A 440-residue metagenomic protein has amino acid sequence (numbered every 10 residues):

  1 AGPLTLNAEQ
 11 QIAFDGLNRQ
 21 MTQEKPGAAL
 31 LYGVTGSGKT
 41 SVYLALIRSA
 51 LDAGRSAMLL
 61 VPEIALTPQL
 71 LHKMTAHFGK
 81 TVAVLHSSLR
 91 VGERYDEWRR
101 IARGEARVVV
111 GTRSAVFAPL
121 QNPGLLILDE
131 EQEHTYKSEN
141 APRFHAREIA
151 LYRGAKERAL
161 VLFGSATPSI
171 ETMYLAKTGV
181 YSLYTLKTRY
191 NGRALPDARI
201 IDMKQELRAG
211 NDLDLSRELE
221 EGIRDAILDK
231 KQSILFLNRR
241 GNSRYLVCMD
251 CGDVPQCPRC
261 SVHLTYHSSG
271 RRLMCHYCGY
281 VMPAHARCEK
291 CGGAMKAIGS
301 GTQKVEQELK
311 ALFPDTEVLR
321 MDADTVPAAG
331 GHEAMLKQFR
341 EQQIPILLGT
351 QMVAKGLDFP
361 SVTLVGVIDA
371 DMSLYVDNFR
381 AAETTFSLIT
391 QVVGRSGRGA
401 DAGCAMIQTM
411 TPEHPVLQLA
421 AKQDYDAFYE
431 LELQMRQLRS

Functional and structural regions predicted by a protein language model:
G2-N7, Q11, D15, E24-S440: Inter-lobe coupling/hinge segments of SF2-like helicase ATPases
N18: Short, locally clustered residues in the helix-turn-helix/winged-helix DNA-binding domain
